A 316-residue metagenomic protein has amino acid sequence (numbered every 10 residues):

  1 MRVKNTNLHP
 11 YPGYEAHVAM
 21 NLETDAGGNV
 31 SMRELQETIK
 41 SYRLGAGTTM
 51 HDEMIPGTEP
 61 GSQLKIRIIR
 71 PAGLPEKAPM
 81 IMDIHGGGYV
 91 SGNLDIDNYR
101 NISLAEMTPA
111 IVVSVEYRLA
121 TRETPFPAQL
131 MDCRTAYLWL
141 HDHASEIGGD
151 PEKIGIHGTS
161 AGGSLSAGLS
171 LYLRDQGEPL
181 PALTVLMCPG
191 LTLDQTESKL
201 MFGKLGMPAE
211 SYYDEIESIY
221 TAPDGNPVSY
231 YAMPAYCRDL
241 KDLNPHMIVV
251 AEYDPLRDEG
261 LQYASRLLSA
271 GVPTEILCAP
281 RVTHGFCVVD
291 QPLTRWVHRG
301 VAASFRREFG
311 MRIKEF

Functional and structural regions predicted by a protein language model:
R2-G13, H17-T24, Y42, T49-F316: Alpha/beta-hydrolase superfamily serine-hydrolase fold, recognizing
G28: Short, charged, surface-exposed loops that flank catalytic or proteolytic processing sites
M32-G45: N-terminal Rossmann-like dinucleotide/flavin-binding domain of flavoprotein oxidoreductases that bind FAD/FMN
